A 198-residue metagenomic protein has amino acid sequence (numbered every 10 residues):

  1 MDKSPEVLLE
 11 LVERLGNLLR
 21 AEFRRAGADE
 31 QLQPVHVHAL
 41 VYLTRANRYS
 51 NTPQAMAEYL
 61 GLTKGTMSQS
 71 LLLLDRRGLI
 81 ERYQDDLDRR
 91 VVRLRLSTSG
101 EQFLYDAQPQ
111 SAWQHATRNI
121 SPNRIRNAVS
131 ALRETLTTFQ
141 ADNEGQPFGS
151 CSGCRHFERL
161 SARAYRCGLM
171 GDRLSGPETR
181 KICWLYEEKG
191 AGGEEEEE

Functional and structural regions predicted by a protein language model:
M1-E30: N-terminal leader segment of winged-helix/HTH proteins
V7, L18, H38-Y42, Q102: Pre-recognition alpha-helix immediately N-terminal to the DNA-recognition helix within helix-turn-helix or winged-helix
E22-Q33, Q114-N123: Short amphipathic alpha-helical boundary/capping segments
R24-T63: N-terminal helix-turn-helix DNA-binding core of bacterial DNA-binding proteins
L40-L43, M56, M67, L71-R77 (+1 more regions): Basic amphipathic alpha-helical segments that dock to polyanions
L73-I125: Charged, amphipathic alpha-helical coiled-coil/dimerization segments
D106-R155: Terminal interaction helix/tail motif
R155-E198: Long, low-complexity, charge-rich intrinsically disordered regions
